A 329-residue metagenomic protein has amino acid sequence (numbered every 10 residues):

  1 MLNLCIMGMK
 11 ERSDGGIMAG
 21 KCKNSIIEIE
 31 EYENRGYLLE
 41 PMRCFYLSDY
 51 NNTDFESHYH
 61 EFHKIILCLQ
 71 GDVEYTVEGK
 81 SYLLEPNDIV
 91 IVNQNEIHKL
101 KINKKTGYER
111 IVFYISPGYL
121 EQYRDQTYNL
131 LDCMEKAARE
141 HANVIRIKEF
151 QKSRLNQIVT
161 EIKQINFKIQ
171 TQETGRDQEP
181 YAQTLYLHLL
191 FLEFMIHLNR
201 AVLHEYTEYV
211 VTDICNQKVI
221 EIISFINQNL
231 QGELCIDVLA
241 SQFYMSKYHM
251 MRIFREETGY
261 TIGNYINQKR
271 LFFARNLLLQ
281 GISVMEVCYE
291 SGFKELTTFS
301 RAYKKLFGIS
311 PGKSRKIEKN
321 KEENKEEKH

Functional and structural regions predicted by a protein language model:
L2-I17, E290, S300-H329: …primarily DNA-binding HTH/wHTH and HhH modules…
L2-I6, K10-S13, A19-S48, I97-G175 (+1 more regions): A hydrophobic/aromatic-rich effector-binding and dimerization subdomain of bacterial HTH-type transcriptional regulators
R43-H60: Conserved short histidine dyad/triad with adjacent acidic residue
Y59-E74: Short, conserved beta-strand element in jelly-roll/cupin
G79-I91: Short acidic-glycine-tyrosine-enriched beta hairpin
R154, I214-I222, N267-R270: N-terminal positioning helix adjacent to the helix-turn-helix/winged-helix DNA-binding module
K168-L192: All-alpha amphipathic helical-bundle segments outside canonical DNA-binding/catalytic cores that form hydrophobic
H197, A201-L203, F225-L271, E286-S314: Basic/polar phosphate-binding segments, predominantly the helix-turn-helix DNA-binding elements of transcriptional
